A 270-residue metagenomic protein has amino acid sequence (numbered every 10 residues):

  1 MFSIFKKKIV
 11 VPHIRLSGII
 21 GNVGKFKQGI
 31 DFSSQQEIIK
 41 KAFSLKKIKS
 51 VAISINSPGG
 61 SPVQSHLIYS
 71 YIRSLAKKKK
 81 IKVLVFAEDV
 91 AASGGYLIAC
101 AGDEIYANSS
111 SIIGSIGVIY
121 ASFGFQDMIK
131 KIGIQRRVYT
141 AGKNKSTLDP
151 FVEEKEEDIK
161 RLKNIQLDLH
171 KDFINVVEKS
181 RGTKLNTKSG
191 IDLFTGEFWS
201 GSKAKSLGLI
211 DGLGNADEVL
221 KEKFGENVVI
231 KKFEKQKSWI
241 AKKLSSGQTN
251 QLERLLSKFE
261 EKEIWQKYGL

Functional and structural regions predicted by a protein language model:
M1-N108, I119-L270: N-terminal organellar transit peptides
